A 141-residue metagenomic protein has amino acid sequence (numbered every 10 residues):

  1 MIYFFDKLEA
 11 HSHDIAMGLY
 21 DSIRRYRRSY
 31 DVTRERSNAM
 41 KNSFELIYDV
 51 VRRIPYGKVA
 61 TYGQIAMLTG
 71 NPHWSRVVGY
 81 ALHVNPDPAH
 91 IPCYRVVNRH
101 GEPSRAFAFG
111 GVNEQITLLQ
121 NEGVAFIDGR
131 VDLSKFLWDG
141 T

Functional and structural regions predicted by a protein language model:
F4-F5, S12: Short hydrophobic targeting helices and cationic amphipathic motifs that mediate membrane/organellar targeting
D6-K7, W138: Generic detector of N-terminal low-structure segments
L8-A10, R36: Intrinsic disorder/low-complexity segments enriched in polar/small residues
A10, M17-G18, R28: N-terminal amphipathic/hydrophobic targeting modules at extreme N-termini, encompassing cleavable Sec/SRP-type signal
D14, D21, D31-V32: Short hydrophobic alpha-helical segments enriched in small aliphatic residues
R24-R28, R34-R36: Basic polycationic patches enriched in arginine
S37-T141: Nucleic acid-binding interface residues in structured DNA/RNA-binding domains, emphasizing the DNA-engaging scaffolds
